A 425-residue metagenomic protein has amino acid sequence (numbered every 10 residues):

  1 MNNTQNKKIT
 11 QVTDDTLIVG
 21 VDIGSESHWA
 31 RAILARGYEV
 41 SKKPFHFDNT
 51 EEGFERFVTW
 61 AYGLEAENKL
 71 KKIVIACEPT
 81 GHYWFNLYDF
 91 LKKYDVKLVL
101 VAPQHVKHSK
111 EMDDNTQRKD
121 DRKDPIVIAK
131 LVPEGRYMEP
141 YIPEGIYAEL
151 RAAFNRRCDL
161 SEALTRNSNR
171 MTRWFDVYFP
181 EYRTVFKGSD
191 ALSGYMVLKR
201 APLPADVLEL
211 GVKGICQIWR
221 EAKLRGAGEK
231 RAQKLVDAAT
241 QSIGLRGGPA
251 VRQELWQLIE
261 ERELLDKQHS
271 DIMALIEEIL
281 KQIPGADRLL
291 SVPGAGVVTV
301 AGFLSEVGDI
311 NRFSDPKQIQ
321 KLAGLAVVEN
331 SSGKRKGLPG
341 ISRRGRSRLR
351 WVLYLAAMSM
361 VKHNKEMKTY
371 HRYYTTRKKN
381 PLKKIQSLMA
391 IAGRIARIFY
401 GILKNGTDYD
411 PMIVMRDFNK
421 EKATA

Functional and structural regions predicted by a protein language model:
M1-A425: A detector of single, family-specific signature residues that are central to catalytic or substrate-handling motifs
